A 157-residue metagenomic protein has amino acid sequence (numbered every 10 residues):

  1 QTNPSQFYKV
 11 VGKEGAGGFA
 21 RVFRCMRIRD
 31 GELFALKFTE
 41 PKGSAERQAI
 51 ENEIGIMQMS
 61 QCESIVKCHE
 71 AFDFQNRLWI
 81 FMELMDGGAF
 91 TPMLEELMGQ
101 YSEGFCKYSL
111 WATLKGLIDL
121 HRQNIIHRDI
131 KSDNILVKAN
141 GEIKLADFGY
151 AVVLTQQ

Functional and structural regions predicted by a protein language model:
V11-G18, V22: Protein kinase glycine-rich loop
L33, F38-Q61: Conserved N-lobe beta3->alphaC-helix segment of eukaryotic protein kinase catalytic domains
E70-A71: A short, aromatic-enriched beta-strand patch in the conserved N-lobe beta-sheet of the protein kinase catalytic domain
N76-A89: Conserved short submotifs of the Hanks-type protein kinase catalytic core that shape the nucleotide-binding pocket
F90-Y101: AlphaC helix of the protein kinase catalytic domain
S109-L110: Activation segment signature within eukaryotic-like protein kinase domains
H121-V137: Catalytic-loop of the protein kinase fold
